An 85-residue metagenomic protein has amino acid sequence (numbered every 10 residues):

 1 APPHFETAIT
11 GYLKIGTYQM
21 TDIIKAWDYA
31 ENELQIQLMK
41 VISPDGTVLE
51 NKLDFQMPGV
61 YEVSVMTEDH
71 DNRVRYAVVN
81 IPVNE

Functional and structural regions predicted by a protein language model:
A1-P3, P82-E85: Extracellular interdomain linker/stem segments of modular secreted and single-pass surface proteins
A1-Q35: Solvent-exposed, low-complexity, repeat-rich "mucin-like" stalks and linkers
L13-Q19, N51-L53, N84: Generic structural signal for short, solvent-exposed loop/turn connectors between secondary structure elements
A30-V83: Serine/threonine-rich, repeat-prone extracellular segments and beta-strand-based repeat modules of secreted/surface
